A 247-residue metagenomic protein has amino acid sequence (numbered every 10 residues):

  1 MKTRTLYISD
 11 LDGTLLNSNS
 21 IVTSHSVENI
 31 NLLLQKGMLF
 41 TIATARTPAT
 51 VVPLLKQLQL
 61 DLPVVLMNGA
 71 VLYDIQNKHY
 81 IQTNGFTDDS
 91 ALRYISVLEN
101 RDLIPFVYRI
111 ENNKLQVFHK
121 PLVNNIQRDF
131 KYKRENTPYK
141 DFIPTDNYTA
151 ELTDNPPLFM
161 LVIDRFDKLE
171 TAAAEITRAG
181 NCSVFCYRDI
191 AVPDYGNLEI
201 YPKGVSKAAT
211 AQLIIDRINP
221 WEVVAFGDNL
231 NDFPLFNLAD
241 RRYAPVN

Functional and structural regions predicted by a protein language model:
M1-S9, E28, Q57: Non-catalytic pre-domain segments flanking phosphatase-related domains
T3-S20, Y94, F236: Asp-based phosphoryl-transfer active-site loop
T3-T5, M38, L103, P156 (+1 more regions): Short coil/turn segments at beta-strand junctions that form active-site/ligand-binding loops
R4, D61, P156-P157, A239: Short, well-ordered alpha-helix to beta-strand connector turns
I21-K131: Active-site phosphate-binding/coordination module
V64, V223, R242-A244: Short, well-ordered beta-strand core segments
G69, R188, L230, V246-N247: Short, polar loop motifs at secondary-structure junctions
E111-V224, L230-L235: Conserved acidic, metal-coordinating active-site core of Asp-based, Mg2+-dependent phosphoryl-transfer enzymes
